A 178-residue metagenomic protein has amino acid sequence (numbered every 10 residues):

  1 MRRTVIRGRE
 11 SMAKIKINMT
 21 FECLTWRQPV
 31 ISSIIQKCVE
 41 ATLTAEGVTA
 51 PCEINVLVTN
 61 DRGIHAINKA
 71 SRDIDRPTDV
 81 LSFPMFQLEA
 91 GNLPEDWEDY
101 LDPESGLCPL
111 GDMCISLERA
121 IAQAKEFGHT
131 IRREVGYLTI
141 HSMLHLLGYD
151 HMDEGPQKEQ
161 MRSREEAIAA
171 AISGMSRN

Functional and structural regions predicted by a protein language model:
R2-G136, L144-N178: An acidic/histidine-cluster motif and surrounding catalytic segment that typifies divalent-metal-assisted enzyme active
